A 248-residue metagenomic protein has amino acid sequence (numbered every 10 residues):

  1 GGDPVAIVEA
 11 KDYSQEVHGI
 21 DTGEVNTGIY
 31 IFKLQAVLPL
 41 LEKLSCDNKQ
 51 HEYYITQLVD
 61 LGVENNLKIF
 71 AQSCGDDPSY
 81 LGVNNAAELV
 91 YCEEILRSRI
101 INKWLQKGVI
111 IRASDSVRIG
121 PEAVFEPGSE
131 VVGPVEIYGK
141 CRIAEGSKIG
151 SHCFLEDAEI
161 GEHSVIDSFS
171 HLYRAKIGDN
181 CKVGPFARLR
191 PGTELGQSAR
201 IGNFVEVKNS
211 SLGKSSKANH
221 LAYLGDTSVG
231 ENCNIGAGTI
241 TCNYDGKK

Functional and structural regions predicted by a protein language model:
G1-K49, T56-Q57: Conserved core of the sugar-phosphate nucleotidyltransferase
I31, G82-V83: Short aromatic/basic micro-patch
L41, S98-G108: Conserved ATP-binding module of the ATP-grasp superfamily
H51-Y54, F70-Q72: Predominantly late transmembrane helices and immediately cytosolic-facing juxtamembrane segments
D60-C74: Catalytic donor-sugar/metal-binding loop of nucleotide-sugar-dependent glycosyltransferases
P78-S79: Extracytoplasmic and endomembrane cell-envelope/extracellular-matrix remodeling and assembly machinery
V83-I100: Short, structured interface segments
I110-K248: Structural signal for interior beta-strand "rungs" in well-ordered beta-sheet cores of soluble enzyme domains
